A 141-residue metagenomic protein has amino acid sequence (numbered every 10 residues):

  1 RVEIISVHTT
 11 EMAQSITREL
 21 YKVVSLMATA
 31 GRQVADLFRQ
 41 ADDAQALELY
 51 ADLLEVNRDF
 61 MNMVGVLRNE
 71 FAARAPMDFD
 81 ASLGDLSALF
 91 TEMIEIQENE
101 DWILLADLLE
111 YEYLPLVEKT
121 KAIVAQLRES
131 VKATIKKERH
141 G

Functional and structural regions predicted by a protein language model:
R1-G141: C-terminal-biased regions
